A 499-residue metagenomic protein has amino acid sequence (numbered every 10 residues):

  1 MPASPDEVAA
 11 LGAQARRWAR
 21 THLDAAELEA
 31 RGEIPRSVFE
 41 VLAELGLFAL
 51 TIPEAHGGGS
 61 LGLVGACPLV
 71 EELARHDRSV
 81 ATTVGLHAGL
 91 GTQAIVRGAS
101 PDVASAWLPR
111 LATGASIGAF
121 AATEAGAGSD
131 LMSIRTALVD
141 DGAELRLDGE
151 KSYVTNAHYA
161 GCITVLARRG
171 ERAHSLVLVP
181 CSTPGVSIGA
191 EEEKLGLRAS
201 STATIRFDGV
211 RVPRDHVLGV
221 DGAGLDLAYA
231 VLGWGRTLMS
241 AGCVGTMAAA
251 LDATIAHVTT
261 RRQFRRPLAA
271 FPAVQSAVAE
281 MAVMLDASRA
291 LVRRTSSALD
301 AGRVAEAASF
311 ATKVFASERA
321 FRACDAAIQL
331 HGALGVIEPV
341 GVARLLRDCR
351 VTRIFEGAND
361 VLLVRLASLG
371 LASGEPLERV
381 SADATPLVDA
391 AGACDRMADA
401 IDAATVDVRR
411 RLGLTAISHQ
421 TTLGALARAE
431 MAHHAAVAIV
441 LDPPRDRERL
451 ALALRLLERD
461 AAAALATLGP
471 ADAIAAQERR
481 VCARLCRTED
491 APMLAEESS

Functional and structural regions predicted by a protein language model:
M1-R75, L86, R110, G114 (+3 more regions): Alpha-helical interface subdomain recognition
L69, T82-A104, G128-L131, E144: N-terminal glycine-rich flavin-associated loop
G114-A122: A short, Trp-centered hydrophobic/proline-enriched beta-strand micro-motif
G126-S129, Y153-N156, R168, K194-S201: Short Gly/Pro-enriched turn/cap motifs at secondary-structure boundaries
S133, P184-P213: Flexible, small-/acidic-enriched active-site or ligand-binding loops
T136-V139: A structural signal for short hydrophobic beta-strand segments in well-ordered beta-sheet cores
E144, D148-I188: A short core secondary-structure module
G209-L227: Long, acidic (Asp/Glu-rich), low-complexity accessory segments flanking structured domains
